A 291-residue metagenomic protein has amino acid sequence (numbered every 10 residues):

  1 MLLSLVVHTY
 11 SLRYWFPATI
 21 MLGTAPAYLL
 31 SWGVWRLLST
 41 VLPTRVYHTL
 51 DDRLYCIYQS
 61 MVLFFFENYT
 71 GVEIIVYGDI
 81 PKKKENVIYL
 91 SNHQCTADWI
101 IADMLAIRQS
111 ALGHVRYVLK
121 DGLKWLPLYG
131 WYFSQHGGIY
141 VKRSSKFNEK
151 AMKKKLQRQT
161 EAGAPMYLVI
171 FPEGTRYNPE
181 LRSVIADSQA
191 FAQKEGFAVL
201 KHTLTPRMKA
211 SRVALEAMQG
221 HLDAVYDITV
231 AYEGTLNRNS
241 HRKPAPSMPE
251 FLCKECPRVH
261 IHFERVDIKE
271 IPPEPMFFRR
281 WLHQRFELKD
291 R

Functional and structural regions predicted by a protein language model:
M1-I88, H93, I101: Membrane-anchoring hydrophobic helices of lipid-metabolizing enzymes
A25-Y28, D79, G122, E233 (+1 more regions): Generic structural motif
C56, C95, C253-C256: Generic recognition of cysteine residues
F65-M248: Soluble catalytic domains of membrane acyltransferases
E216, G220-D223, I228-R291: Long, non-transmembrane cytosolic or organellar matrix-exposed soluble domains/tails of integral membrane proteins
